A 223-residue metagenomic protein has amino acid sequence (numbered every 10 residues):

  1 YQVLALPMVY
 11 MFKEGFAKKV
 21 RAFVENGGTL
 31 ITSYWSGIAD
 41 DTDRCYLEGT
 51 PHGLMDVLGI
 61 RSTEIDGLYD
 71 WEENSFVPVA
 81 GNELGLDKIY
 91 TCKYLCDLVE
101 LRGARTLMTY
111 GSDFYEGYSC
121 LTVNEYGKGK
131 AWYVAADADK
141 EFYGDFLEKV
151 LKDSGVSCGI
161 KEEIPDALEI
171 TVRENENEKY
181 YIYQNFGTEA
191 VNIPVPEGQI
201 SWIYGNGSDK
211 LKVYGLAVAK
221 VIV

Functional and structural regions predicted by a protein language model:
Y1-V9: Active-site and adjacent substrate-binding regions of carbohydrate-active enzymes
M8-V223: A conserved amphipathic helix/loop scaffold that creates a polar/acidic microenvironment used either to coordinate
